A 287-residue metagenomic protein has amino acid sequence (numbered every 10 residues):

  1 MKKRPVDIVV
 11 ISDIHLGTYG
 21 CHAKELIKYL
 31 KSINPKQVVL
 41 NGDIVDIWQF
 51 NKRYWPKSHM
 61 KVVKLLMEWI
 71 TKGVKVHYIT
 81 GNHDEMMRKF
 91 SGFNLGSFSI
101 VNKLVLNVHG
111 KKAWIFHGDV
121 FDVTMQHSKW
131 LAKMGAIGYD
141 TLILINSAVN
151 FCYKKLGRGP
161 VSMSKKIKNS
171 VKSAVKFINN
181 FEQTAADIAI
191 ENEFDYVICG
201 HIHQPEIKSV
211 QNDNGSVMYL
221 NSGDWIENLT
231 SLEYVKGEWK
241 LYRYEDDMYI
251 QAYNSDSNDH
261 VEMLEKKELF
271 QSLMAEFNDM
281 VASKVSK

Functional and structural regions predicted by a protein language model:
K2-D7, L16-V108: Core catalytic region of metal-dependent phosphoesterases/phosphodiesterases, especially metallo-beta-lactamase-like
I11-I14, V38-G42, K75-N82, F116 (+2 more regions): Active-site neighborhood of phospho(di)ester-bond hydrolases with catalytic His/Asp-centered motifs
N82, L104, K112, H117-V120: Short, flexible active-site-adjacent loop segments at beta-strand->alpha-helix junctions, enriched in small/polar
E85-K89, I115-F116, D122-M125: Short, well-ordered, mixed-charge alpha-helical segments that flank or form enzyme active sites
N94-L104, D119, V123-L131, V175 (+1 more regions): Conserved beta-sheet core of the metallophosphoesterase superfamily
I100, H109, M163-D195, Q204-P205 (+2 more regions): Non-catalytic terminal accessory segments
L106-H109, V210-K287: Binuclear metal-dependent phosphoesterase catalytic core
G118-F181: Active-site-proximal loop/helix segment associated with metal-binding centers of metalloenzymes
